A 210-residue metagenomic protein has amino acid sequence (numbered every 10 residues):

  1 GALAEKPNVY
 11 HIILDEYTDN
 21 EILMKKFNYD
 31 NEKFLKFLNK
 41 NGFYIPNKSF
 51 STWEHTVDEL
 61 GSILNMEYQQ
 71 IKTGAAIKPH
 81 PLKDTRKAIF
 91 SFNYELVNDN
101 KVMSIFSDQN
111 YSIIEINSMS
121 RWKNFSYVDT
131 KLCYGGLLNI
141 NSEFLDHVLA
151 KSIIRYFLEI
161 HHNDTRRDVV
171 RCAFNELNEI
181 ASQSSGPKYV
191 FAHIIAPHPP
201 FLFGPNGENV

Functional and structural regions predicted by a protein language model:
G1-P7: N-terminal signal-anchor transmembrane helix
P7, E16-E208: Active-site-proximal alpha/beta segments of enzymes that process anionic O-linked groups
H11-I13: Short hydrophobic beta-strand that contains or immediately precedes a catalytic carboxylate
